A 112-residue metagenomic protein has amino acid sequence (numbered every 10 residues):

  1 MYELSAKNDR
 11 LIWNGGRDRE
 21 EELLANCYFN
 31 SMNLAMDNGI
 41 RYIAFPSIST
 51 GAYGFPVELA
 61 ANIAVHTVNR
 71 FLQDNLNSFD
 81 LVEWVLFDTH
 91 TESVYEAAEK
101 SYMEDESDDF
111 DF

Functional and structural regions predicted by a protein language model:
M1-L11: Glycine/small-residue-rich phosphate/adenosyl-binding loop
W13-F112: Phosphate/ribose-phosphate-bearing ligand recognition and processing surfaces, centered on ADP-ribose/NAD(+/P+) systems
